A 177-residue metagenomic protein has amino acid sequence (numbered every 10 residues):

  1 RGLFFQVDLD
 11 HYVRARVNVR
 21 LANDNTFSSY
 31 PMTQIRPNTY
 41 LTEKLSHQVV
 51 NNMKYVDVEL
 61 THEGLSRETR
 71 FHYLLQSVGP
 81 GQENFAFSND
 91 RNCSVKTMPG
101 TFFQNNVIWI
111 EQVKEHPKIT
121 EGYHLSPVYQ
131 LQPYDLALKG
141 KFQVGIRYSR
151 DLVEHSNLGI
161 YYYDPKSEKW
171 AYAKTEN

Functional and structural regions predicted by a protein language model:
F4, S77-F85, K114-K166: Proteolytic processing hotspots in large secreted/extracellular or virion-associated proteins and select intracellular
D8-A15, D24-N25, D90, F102-F103 (+1 more regions): Short proline/glycine-enriched turn/loop motifs at strand-loop junctions of beta-rich domains
D24-P31, K166-T175: Surface-exposed loop/edge segments in extracytoplasmic proteins
Y30-P31, L65-Q76: Edge beta-strands of extracellular beta-sandwich domains
Q34-K44: Aromatic sugar-binding surface patches on proteins that engage polysaccharides or sugar-phosphate polymers
L45-Y55: Surface-exposed, short loops/turns at beta-strand junctions within beta-sandwich domains
L60-H62: Conserved structural position at the C-terminal beta-strand of extracellular beta-sandwich adhesion modules
E83-E115: Predominantly extracellular/luminal regions of secreted and cell-surface proteins, especially disulfide-bonded
